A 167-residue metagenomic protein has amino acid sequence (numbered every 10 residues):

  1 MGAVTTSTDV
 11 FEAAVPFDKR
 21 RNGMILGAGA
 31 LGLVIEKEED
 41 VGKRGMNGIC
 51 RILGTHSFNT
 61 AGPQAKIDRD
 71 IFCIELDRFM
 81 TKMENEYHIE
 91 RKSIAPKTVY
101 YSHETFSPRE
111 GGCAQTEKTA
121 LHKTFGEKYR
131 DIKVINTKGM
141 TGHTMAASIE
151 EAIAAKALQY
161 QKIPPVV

Functional and structural regions predicted by a protein language model:
M1, E86-K118, T124-F125, M145: Conserved beta-ketoacyl condensing-enzyme motif
M1-N22, T55-R69, E104-G112, D131-V167: Acyl-CoA/ACP chain-elongation machinery
G2-V99: Condensing-enzyme catalytic core mediating Claisen C-C bond formation in acyl metabolism
E38, F125, A155-L158: Active-site catalytic pocket residues across diverse enzymes, especially alpha/beta-hydrolases
K43, K123-K128: Short, conserved catalytic or adaptor-binding loops enriched in Gly and charged residues
I49, Y129-D131: A generic structural signal for alpha->beta connector loops
I74, T119, I149-A152: A structural signal for well-ordered alpha-helical segments within the folded catalytic domains of diverse enzymes
F79-M80, C113, F125, K162: Aromatic-residue detector
